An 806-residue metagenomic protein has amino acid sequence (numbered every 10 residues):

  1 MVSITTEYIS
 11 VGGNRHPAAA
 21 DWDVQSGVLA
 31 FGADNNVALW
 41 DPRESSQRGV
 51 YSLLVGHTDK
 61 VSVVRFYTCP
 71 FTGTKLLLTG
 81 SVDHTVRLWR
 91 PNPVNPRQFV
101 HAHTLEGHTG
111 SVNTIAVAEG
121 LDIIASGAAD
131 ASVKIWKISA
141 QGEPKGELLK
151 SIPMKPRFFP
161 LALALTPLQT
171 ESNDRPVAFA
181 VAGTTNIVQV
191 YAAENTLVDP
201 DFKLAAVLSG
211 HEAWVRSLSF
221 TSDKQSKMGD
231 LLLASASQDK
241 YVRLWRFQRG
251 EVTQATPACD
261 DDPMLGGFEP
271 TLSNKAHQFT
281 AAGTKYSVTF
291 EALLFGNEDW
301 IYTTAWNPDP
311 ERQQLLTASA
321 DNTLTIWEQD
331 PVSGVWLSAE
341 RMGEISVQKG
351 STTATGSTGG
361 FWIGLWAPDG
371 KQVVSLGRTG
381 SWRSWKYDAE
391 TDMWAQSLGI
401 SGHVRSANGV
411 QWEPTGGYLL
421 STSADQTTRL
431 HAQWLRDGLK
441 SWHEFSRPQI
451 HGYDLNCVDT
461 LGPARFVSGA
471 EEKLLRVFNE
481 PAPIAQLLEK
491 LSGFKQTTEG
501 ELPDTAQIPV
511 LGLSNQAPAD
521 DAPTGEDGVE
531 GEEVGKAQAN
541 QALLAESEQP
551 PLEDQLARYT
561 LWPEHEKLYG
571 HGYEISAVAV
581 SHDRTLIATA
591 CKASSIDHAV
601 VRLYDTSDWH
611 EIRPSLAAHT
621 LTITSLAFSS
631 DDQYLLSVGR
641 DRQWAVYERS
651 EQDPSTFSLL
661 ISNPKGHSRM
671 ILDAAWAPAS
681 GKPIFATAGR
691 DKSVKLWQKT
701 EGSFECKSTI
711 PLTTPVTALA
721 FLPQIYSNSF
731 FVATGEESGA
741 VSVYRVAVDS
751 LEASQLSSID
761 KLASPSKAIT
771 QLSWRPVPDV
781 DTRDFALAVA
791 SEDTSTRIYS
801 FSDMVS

Functional and structural regions predicted by a protein language model:
E7-G12, V50-G56, Q98-G107, E147-K155 (+12 more regions): Short C-terminal beta-strands that terminate individual repeats in beta-propeller domains, predominantly WD40 blades
I9-V37, Y569-T589: Beta-strand-rich domains and repeat architectures in extracellular enzymes and scaffolds, especially beta-propellers
G13-W22, T58-C69, T109-A118, K155-E171 (+10 more regions): Canonical WD40 repeat/beta-propeller blade segments in eukaryotic WD-repeat proteins
Q25-A30, V50, F71-L78, H101-H103 (+15 more regions): Structural hallmark of WD40 beta-propellers
F31-V55, P93-V94, S595-R602: Beta-propeller domains
G32-D34, T79-H84, S126-A131, V181-T185 (+13 more regions): Conserved strand-to-loop turn within each blade of WD40 beta-propeller repeats
V37-D41, V64, V86-P91, V133-I138 (+18 more regions): WD40-repeat beta-propellers
I187, Y241-R243, Q248-E298, L337-F361 (+5 more regions): Terminal intrinsically disordered, low-complexity extensions flanking WD-repeat/beta-propeller proteins
